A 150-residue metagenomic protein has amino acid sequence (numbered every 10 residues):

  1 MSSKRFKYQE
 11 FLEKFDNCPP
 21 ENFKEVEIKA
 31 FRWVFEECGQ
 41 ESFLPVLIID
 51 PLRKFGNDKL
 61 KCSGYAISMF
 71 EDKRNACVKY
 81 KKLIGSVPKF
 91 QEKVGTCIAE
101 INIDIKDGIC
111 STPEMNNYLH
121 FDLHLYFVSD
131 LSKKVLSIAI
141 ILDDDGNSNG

Functional and structural regions predicted by a protein language model:
M1-K61, G150: ADP-ribose/NAD+-binding catalytic cleft of ART/PARP-like enzymes
L12, F35, L47, R74 (+3 more regions): Generic alpha-helical secondary structure signal
P20-F23, V78, V128: A ubiquitous, low-specificity "background" feature that marks scattered single residues across proteins without
R53-I67, E71-L125: ADP-ribosyltransferase catalytic core
F121-G150: Charged phosphate-binding loop/patch that engages nucleotide di/tri-phosphates or the phosphate backbone of nucleic
